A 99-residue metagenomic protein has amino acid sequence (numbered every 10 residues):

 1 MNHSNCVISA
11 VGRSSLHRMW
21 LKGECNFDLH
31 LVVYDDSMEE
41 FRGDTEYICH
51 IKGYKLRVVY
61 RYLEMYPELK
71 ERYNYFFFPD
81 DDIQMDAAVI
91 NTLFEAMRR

Functional and structural regions predicted by a protein language model:
C6-C25, L31, S37-E39: Short, well-formed alpha-helical segments that are part of the catalytic scaffolds of diverse glycosyltransferases
S9-V11, P79-D81, A87: Short His-Asn-centered micro-motif
W20, H30-F78, Q84: Active-site-proximal specificity loops/subdomain of glycosyltransferases
L21-E24, D44, N91-F94: Short, glycine/charged-enriched secondary-structure capping and boundary segments
K22-N26, K70, R98: Short, conserved loop/helix-junction motifs that constitute active-site signature segments in enzyme catalytic cores
M85-R99: Conserved donor-nucleotide/metal-binding helix-loop-beta segment in metal-dependent transferases, i.e., the alpha-helix
